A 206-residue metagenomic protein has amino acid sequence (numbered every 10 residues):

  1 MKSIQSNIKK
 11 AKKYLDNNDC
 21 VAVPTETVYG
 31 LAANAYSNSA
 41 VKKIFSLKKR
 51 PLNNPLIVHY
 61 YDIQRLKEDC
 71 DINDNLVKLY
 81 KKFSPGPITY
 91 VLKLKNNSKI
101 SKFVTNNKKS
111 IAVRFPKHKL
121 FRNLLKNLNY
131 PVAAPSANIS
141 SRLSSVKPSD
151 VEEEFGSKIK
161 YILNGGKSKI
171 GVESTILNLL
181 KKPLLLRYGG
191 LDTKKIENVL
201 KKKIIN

Functional and structural regions predicted by a protein language model:
M1-N206: Active-site-adjacent structural elements in enzyme catalytic cores
